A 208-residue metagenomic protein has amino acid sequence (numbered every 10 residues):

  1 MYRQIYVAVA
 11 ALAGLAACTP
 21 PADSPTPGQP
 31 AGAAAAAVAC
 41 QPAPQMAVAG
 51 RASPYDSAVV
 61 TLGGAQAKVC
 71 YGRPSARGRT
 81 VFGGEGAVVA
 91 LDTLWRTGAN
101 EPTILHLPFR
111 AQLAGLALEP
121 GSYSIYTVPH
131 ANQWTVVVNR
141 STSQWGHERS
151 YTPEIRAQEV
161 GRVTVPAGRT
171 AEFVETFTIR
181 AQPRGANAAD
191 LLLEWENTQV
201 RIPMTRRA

Functional and structural regions predicted by a protein language model:
M1-A16: Sec-dependent bacterial lipoprotein signal peptides
C18-P21: Bacterial signal peptide processing site
A34-P102, H106, R110-L113: N-terminal secretory signal peptides
G72-P74, R110, V128-N132, S141-S143 (+4 more regions): Solvent-exposed coil/turn segments that connect beta secondary-structure elements in extracytoplasmic/periplasmic
D92-E148: Mid-length scaffold segments of soluble, non-membrane domains
S143-A188: Surface-exposed, gly/pro-biased binding rims or lids
A189-E196: Short, exposed beta-strand-loop hairpins at the edges of beta-sheets in extracellular/periplasmic proteins
